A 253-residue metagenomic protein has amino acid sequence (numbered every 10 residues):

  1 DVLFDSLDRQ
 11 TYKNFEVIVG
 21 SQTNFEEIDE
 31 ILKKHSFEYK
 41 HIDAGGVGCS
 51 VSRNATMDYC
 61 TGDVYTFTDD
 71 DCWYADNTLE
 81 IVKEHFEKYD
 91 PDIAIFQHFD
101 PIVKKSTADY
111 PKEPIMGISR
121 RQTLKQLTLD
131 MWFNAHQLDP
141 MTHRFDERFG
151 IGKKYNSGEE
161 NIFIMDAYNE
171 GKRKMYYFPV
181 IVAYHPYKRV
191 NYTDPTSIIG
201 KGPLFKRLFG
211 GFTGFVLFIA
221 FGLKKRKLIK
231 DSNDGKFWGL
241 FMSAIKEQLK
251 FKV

Functional and structural regions predicted by a protein language model:
D1-R9: Short, well-formed alpha-helical segments that are part of the catalytic scaffolds of diverse glycosyltransferases
A44-C60: Glycine-rich, basic loop-to-helix element that forms the pyrophosphate-binding segment of sugar-nucleotide handling
Y65: Short aromatic/hydrophobic "clamp" motif used to bind/position activated sugar donors
D69-W73: The conserved acidic donor/metal-binding loop of glycosyltransferases
N77-D109: Conserved donor NDP-sugar-binding/catalytic core segment of glycosyltransferases
R148-F163: Acidic donor-binding loop at a coil-to-helix junction in glycosyltransferase catalytic cores that engages
I151-Y155, K172-P195, K201-L204: Active-site donor/metal-binding and catalytic loop motifs of nucleotide-sugar-dependent glycosylation enzymes
Y192-V253: Non-catalytic, C-terminal membrane-associated alpha-helical segments of glycosyltransferases
